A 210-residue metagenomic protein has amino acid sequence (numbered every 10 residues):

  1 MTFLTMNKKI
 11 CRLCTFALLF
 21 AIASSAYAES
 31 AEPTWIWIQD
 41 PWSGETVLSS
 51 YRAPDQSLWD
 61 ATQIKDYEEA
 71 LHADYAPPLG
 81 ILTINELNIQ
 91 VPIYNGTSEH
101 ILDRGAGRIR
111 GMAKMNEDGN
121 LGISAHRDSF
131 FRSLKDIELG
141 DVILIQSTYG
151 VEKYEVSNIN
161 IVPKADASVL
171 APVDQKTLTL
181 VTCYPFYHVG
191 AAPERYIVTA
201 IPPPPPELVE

Functional and structural regions predicted by a protein language model:
T2-T46: N-terminal membrane-targeting segments
Y27-E210: Solvent-exposed, non-transmembrane regions of membrane-associated and secreted proteins
